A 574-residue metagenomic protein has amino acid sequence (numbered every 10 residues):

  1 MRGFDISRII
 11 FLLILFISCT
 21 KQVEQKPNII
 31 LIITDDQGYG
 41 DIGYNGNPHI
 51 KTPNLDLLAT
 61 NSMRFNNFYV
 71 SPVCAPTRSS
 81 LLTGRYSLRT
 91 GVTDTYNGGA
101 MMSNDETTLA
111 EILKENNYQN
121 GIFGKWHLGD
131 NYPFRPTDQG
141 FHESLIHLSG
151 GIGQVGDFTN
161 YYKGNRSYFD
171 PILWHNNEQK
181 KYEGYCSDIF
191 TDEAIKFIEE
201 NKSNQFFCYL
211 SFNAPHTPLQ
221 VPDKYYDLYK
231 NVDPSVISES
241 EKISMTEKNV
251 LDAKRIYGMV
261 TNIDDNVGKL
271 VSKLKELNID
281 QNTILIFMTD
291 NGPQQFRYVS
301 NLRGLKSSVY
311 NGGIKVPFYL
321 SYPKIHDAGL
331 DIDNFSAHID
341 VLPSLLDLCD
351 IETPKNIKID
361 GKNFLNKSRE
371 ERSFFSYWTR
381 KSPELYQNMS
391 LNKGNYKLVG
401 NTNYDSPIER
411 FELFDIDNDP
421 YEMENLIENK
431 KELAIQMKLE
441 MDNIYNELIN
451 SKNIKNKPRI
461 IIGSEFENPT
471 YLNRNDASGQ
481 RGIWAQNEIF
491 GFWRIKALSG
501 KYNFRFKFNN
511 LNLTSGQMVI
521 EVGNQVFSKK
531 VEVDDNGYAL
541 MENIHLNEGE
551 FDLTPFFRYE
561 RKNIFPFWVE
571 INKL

Functional and structural regions predicted by a protein language model:
R2-F4, C19-F411, N418-N443, D476-I489: Formylglycine-dependent sulfatase
G3-L12: Sec-dependent signal peptide recognition, specifically the positively charged N-region followed immediately by
I10-F11, P72, C186, N547: Residues at the start of alpha-helices and the adjacent loop-to-helix junctions
L12-T20: Hydrophobic h-region of N-terminal signal peptides that target proteins for export in Gram-negative bacteria
K21-P27, T34, G38-Y39, R64 (+2 more regions): Long, internal low-complexity/basic segments
Y322-P323, I416, E570-L574: Short beta-strand-to-coil "C-cap" segments at the C-terminal boundary of structured domains/repeats, marking
